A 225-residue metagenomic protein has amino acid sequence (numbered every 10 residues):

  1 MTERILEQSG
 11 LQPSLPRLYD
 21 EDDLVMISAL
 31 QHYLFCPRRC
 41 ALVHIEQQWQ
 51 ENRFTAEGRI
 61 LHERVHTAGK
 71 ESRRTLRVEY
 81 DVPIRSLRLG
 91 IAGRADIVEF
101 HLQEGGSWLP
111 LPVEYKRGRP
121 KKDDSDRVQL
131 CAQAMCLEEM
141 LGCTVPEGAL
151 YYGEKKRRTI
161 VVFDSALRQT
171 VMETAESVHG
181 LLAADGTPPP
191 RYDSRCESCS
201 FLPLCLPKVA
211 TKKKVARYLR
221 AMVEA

Functional and structural regions predicted by a protein language model:
M1-P110, K212-V215, L219-A225: Metal-dependent nuclease catalytic cores that hydrolyze phosphodiester bonds in DNA/RNA, characterized by
L6-E7, R168-A225: Non-catalytic C-terminal interaction segments of nucleic acid-processing enzymes
D20-L30, D124-S125, T187-S194: Structural motif
L34-R39, E46, R88, A132 (+6 more regions): Solvent-exposed, flexible loop/coil residues
I60-R64, K70-R74, I160-R168, S200-K213: Short, charged low-complexity intrinsically disordered segments located at boundaries of structured domains
L87, E138-M140, P189: Generic marker of residues within folded, mature protein domains
A92-G93, F100-D185, E197-P203: Nucleic-acid nuclease catalytic cores
